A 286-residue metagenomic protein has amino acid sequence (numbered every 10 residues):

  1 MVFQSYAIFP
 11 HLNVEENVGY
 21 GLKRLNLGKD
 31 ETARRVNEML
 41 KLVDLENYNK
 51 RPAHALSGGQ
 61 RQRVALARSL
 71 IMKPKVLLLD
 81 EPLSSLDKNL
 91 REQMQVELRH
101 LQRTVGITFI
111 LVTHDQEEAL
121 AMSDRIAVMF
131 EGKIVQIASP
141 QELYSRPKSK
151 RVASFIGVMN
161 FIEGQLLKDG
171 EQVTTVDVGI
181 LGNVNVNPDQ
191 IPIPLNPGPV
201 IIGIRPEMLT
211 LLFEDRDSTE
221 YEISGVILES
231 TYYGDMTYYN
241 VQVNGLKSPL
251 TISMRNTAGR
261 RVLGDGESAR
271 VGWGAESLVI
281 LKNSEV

Functional and structural regions predicted by a protein language model:
F3-S154: ABC ATPase nucleotide-binding domains
Q4, I162, T237: Change "...and in nucleic-acid phosphodiester-cleaving endonucleases..." to "...and in nucleic-acid processing enzymes
E92, G157-V158, L211, D235: Generic structural "secondary-structure junction" signal
R125, F161-I162, I223: Structural detector for hydrophobic anchor residues on beta-strands
R146-L166, G203: C-terminal boundary and immediately downstream tail of ABC-type ATPase nucleotide-binding domains
K168-V286: Non-catalytic connector elements of ABC transporters
